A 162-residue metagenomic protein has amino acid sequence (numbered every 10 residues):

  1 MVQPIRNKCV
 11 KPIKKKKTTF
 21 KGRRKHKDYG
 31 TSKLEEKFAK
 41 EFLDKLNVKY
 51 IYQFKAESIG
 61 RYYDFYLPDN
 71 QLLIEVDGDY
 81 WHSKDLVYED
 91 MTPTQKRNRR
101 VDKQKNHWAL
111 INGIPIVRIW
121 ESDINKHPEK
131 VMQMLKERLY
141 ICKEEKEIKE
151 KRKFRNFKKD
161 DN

Functional and structural regions predicted by a protein language model:
M1-N162: Nucleic-acid endo/exonuclease domains
